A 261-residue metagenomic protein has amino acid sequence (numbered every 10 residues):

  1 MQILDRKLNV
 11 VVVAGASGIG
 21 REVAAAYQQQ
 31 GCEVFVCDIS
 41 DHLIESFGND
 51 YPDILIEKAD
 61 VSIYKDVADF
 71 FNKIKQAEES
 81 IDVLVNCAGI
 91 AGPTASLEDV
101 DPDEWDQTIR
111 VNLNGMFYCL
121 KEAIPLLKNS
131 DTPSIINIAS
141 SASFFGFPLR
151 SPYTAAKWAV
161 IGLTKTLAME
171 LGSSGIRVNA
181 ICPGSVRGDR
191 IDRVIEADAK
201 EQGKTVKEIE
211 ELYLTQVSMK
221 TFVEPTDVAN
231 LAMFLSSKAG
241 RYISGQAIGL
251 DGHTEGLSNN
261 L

Functional and structural regions predicted by a protein language model:
Q2-F35: Canonical Rossmann dinucleotide-binding motif of NAD(H)/NADP(H)-dependent dehydrogenases/reductases, specifically
L4, T94, M233, S244-L261: Short C-terminal tail/terminal secondary-structure segment of NAD(P)H-dependent dehydrogenase/reductase domains
A95-L97, D101-I109, Y213: Substrate-binding pocket helix/loop in short-chain dehydrogenase/reductase
L120, A156, T164: Active-site helix of classical SDR
S140: Residue(s) in the substrate-gating loop at a strand-loop-helix junction that position the organic substrate next
G172, R177, I243-G245: Short, small/polar-rich loop/turn modules that mediate ligand/substrate recognition or access, typified
A180, K204-A239, I243, L250-G252: C-terminal helical subdomain
